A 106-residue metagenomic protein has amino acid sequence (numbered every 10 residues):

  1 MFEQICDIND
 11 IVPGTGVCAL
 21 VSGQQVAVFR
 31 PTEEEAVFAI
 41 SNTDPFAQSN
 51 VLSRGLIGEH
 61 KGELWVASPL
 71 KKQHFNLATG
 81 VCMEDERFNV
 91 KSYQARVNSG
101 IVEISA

Functional and structural regions predicted by a protein language model:
F2-D7: Short amphipathic
C18-A106: Rieske [2Fe-2S] iron-sulfur-binding domain
